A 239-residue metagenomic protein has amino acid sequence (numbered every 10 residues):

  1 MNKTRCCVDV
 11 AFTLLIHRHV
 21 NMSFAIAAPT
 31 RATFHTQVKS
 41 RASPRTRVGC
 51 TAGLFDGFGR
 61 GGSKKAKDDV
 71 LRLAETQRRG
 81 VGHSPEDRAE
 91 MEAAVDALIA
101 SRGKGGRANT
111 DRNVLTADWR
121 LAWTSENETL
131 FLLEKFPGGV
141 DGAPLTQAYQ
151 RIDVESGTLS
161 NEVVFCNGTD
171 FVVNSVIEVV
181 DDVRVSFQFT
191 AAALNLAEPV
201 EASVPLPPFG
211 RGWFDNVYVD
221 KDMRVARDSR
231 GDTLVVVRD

Functional and structural regions predicted by a protein language model:
M1-A42: N-terminal chloroplast transit peptides
C6-C7, C50, C166: Generic recognition of cysteine residues
R18, T46-V48, L115, D220: Generic detector of short, well-ordered, non-transmembrane alpha-helical segments enriched in hydrophobic residues
M22-A28, R47-R60: N-terminal mitochondrial targeting presequences
K39-V48, A89-A93: A short, compositionally biased N-terminal segment around positions ~18-40 that is enriched in charged/polar residues
G53-D239: Soluble ligand-binding/transfer domains with enclosed cavities or grooves
